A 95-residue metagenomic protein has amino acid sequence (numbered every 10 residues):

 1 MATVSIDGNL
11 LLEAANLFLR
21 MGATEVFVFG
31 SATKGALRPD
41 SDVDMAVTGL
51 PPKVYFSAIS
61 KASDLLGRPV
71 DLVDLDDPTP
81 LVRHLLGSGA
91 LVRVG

Functional and structural regions predicted by a protein language model:
M1-F27, T33-P39, L50-G95: Catalytic core of pol beta-like nucleotidyltransferases
S41-V43: Change "...and in nucleic-acid phosphodiester-cleaving endonucleases..." to "...and in nucleic-acid processing enzymes
A46-T48: Short hydrophobic/aromatic beta-strand micro-patches that form the beta-sheet surface supporting nucleotide- or nucleic
